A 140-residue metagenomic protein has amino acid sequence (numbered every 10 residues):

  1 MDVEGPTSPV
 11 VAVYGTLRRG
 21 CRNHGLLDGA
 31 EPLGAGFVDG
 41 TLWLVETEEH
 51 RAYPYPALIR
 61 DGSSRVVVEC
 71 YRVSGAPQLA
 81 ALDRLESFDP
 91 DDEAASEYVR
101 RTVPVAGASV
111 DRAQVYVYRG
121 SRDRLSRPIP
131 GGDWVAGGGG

Functional and structural regions predicted by a protein language model:
D2-G140: Glycine-aromatic micro-motifs
